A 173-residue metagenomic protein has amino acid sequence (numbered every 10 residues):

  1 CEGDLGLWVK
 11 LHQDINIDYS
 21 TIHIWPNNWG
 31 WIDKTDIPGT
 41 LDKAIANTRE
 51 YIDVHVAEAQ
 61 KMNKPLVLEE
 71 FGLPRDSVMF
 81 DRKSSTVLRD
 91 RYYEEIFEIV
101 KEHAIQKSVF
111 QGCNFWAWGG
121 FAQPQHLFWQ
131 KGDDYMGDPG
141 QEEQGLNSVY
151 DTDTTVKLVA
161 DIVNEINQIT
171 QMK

Functional and structural regions predicted by a protein language model:
C1-E102: Extracellular glycoside hydrolase catalytic/binding regions
W8-N16, K43, N47, V78-K173: Aromatic-rich peripheral "rim/lid" segments of glycoside hydrolase catalytic domains that contact and position glycan
